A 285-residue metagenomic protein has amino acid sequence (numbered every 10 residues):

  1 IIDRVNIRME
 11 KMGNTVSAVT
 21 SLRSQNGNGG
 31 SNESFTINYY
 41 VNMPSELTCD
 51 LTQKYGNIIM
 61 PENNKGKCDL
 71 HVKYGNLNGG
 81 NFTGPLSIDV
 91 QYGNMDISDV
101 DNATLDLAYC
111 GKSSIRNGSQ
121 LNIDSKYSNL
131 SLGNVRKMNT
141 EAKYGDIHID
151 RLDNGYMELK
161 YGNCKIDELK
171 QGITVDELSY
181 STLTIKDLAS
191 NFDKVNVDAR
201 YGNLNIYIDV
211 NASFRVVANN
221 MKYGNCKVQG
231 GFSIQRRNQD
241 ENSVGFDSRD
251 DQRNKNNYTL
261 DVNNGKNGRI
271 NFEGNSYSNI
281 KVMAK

Functional and structural regions predicted by a protein language model:
I1-K285: Intrinsically disordered, low-complexity terminal regions
